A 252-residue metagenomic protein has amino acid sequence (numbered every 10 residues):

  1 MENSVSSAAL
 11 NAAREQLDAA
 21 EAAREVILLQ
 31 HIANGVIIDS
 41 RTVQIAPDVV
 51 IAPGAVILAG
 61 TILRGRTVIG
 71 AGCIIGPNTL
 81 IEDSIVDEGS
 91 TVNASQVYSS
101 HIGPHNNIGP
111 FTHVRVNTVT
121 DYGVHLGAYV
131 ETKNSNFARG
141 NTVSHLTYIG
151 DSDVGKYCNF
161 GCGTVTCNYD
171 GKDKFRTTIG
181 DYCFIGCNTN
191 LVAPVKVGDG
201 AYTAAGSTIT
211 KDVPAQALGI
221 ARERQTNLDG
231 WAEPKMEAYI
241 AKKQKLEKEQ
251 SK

Functional and structural regions predicted by a protein language model:
M1-N3, I81, G155: Intrinsic disorder/low-complexity segments
M1-T42, A46-V49, G54, A215-K252: Terminal amphipathic alpha-helical/low-complexity segments used for targeting or macromolecular assembly
A9, V92-K252: Glycine-rich hexapeptide-repeat left-handed beta-helix
D18-E21, E25-L28, D39-S40, I45-A46 (+7 more regions): Short amphipathic alpha-helical surface micro-motifs
Q30-H31, V36-I38, P53-G54, A71 (+6 more regions): General secondary-structure edge motif
N34-G35, D39-R41, L80, Q96 (+1 more regions): Generic structural motif recognizing short loop/turn segments at the entrances and edges of beta-strands
V43-A46, V50-L126: Acidic, glycine-rich loop-and-beta core segments that form the ion-binding/anion-interacting portion of active sites
